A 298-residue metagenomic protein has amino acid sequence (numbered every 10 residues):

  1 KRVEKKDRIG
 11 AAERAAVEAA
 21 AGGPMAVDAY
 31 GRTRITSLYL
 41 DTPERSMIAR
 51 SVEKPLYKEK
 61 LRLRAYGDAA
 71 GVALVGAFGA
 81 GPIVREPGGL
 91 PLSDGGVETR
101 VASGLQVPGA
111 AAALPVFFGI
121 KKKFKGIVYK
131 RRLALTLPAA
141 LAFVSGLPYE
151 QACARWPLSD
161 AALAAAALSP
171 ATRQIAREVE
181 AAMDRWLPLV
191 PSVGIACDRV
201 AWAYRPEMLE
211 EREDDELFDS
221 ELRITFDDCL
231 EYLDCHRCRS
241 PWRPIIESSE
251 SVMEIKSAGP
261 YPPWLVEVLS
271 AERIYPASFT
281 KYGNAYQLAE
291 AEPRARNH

Functional and structural regions predicted by a protein language model:
K1-H298: Phosphate-end processing signature that detects enzymes handling 5′-triphosphorylated RNA and polyphosphate
